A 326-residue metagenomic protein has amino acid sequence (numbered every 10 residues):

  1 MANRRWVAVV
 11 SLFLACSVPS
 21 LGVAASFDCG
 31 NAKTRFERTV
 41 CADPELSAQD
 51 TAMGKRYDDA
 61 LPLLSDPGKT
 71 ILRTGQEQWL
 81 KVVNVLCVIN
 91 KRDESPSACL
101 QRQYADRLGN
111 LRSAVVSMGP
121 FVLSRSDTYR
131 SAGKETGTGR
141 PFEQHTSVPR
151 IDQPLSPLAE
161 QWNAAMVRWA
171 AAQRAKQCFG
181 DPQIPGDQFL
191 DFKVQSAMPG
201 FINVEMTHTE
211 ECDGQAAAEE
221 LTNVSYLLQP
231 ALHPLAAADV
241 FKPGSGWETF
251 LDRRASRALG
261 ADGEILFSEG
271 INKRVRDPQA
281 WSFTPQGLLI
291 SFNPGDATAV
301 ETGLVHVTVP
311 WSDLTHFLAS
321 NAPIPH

Functional and structural regions predicted by a protein language model:
M1-V10, S17: Bacterial N-terminal signal peptides that target proteins for export
A15-L21: N-terminal signal peptide c-region/cleavage motif recognized by signal peptidases
A24-D43: Short N-terminal segments immediately surrounding and downstream of signal-peptide cleavage
A25-N31, P62-K69: General secondary-structure propensity
E37-T51, K55-P62, G68, V88-V224 (+1 more regions): Compositionally biased intrinsically disordered regions enriched in Thr/Gly
L72-I89: Histidine-centered, metal-coordinating catalytic motifs and their short helical/loop contexts
